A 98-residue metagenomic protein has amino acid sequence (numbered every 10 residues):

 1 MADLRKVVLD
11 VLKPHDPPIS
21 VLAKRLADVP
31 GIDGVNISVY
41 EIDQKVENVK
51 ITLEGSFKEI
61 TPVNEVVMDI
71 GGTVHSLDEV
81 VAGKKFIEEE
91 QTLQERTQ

Functional and structural regions predicted by a protein language model:
M1-Q98: Long, contiguous binding/interaction regions
